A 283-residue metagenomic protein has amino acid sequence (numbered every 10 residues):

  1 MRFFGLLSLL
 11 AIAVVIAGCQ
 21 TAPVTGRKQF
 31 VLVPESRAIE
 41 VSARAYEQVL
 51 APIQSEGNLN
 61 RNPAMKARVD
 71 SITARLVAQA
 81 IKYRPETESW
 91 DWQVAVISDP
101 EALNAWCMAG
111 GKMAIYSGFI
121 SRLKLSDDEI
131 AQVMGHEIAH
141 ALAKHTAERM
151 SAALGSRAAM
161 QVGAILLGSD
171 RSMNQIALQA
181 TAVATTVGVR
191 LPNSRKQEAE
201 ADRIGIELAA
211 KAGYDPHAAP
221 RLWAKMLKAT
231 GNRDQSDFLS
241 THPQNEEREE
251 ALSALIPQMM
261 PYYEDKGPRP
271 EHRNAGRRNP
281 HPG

Functional and structural regions predicted by a protein language model:
M1-C19: Sec-dependent bacterial lipoprotein signal peptides
C19-G283: A Zn2+-metalloprotease active-site environment signal
